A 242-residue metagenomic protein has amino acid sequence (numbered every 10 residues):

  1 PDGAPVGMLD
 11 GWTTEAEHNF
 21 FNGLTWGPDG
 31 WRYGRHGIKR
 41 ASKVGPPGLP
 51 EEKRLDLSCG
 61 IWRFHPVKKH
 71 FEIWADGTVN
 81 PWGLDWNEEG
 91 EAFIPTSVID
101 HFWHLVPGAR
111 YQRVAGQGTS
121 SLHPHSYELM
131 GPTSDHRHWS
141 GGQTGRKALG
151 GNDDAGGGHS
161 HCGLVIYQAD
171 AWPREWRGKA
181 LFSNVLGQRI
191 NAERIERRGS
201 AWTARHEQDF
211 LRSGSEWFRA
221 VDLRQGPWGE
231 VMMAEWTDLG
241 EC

Functional and structural regions predicted by a protein language model:
P1-C242: Beta-propeller domains with acidic blade repeats across secreted/periplasmic ectodomains and cytosolic WD/CNH propellers
